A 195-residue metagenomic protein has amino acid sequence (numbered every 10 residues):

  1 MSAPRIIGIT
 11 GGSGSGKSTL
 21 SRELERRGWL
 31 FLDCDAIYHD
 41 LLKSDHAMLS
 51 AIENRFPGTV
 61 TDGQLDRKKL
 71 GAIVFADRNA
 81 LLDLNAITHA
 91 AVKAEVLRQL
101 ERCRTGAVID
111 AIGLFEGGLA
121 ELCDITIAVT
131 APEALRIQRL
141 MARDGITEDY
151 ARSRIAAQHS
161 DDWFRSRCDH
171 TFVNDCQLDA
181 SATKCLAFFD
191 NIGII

Functional and structural regions predicted by a protein language model:
I7-I9: Hydrophobic anchor at the beta1->P-loop junction of P-loop NTPases
G12, L24: P-loop (Walker A) phosphate-binding loop of NTP-binding proteins
S15: ATP-binding Walker
S18: Walker A/P-loop
A36-T105: ATP-dependent small-molecule kinase phosphotransfer cores that center on conserved nucleotide phosphate-binding segments
E95-V96, E121-L122, A142, I146-I195: Small-molecule kinase domains that catalyze NTP-dependent phosphoryl transfer to phosphate-bearing small molecules
L97-E101, G106-R143: ATP-dependent NMP and nucleoside kinases share a basic, alpha-helical "lid"
